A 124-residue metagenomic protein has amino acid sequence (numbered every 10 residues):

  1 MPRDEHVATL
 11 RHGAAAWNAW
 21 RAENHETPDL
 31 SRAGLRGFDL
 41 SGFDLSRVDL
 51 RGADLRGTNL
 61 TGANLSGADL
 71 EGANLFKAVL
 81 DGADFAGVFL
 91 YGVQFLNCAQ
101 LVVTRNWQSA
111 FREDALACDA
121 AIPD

Functional and structural regions predicted by a protein language model:
E5-A8, H12-D124: Tandem repeat scaffolds
